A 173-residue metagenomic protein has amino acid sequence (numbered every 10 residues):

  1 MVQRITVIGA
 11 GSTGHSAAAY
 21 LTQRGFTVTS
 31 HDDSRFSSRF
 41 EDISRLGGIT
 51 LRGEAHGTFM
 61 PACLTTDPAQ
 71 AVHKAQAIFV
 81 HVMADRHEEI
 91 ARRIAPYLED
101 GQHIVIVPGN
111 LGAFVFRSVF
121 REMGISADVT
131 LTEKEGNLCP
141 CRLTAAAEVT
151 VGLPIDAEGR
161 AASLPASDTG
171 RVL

Functional and structural regions predicted by a protein language model:
M1-G53, V72: NAD(P)+-binding Rossmann beta1-loop-alpha1 motif at the extreme N-terminus of oxidoreductases
V2-Q3, V129, A157-G159: Nucleotide donor/acceptor-binding cores
G9, D32, V82, P108 (+1 more regions): Short beta-strand/turn micro-motifs composed of small residues that flank or help shape donor/cofactor-binding pockets
G47-P61, D128: Short mixed-charge
A55-V105: Rossmann-like NAD(P)-binding element
A84-A147: Rossmann-like NAD(P)(H) cofactor-binding subdomain of soluble oxidoreductases
A146-L173: Internal alpha-helical scaffold of NAD(P)-dependent oxidoreductase catalytic cores
